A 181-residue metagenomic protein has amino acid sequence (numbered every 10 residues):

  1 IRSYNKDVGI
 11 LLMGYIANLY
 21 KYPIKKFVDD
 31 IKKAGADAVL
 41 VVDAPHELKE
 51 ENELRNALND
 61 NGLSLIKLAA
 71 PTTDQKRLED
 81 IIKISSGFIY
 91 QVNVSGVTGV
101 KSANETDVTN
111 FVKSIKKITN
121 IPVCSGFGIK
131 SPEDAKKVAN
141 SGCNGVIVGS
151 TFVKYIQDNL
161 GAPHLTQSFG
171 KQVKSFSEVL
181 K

Functional and structural regions predicted by a protein language model:
I1, L19-K25, D43-D60, D74-E79 (+3 more regions): Active-site-adjacent beta->alpha loops and helix N-cap segments on the catalytic face of soluble alpha/beta enzymes
I1-A44, K171-K174, E178-L180: Active-site beta->alpha loop and helix N-cap motifs at the rims of alpha/beta catalytic domains
I1-L11, N56-A70, N104-V123, S131 (+1 more regions): Alpha-helix-loop-beta-strand connector modules within alpha/beta enzyme cores
R2-K6, K32, R55-N56, I82-S85 (+1 more regions): Acidic (Asp/Glu)-rich catalytic clusters
G9-M13, D37-A38, S64-I66, G87-I89 (+2 more regions): Structural preference for beta-strand elements that scaffold enzyme active sites
D37-L48, Y90-G99, G128, S141-G161: Glycine-rich phosphate-binding active-site loops on the catalytic face of alpha/beta enzymes
D60-G99: Histidine/lysine/aspartate-rich catalytic loop segments that bind and position anionic ligands
T73-I84, S125, I129-V146: Catalytic cores of alpha/beta
